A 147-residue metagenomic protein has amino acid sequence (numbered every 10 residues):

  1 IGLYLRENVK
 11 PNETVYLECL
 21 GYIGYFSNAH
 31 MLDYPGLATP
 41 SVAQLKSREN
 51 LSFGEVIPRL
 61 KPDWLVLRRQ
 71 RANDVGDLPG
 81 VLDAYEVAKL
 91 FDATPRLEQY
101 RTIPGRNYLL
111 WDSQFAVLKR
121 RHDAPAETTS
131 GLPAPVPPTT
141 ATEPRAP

Functional and structural regions predicted by a protein language model:
I1-G24, H30-W64, R68-Q70, Y85 (+1 more regions): Membrane-embedded, lumen/periplasm-facing catalytic core of multi-pass transferases that use lipid-linked donors
S27-A29, L78-P79: Short amphipathic alpha-helical segments
D74-V87: Short, aromatic/basic amphipathic alpha-helical patches
P138-P147: Long, low-complexity, intrinsically disordered segments
